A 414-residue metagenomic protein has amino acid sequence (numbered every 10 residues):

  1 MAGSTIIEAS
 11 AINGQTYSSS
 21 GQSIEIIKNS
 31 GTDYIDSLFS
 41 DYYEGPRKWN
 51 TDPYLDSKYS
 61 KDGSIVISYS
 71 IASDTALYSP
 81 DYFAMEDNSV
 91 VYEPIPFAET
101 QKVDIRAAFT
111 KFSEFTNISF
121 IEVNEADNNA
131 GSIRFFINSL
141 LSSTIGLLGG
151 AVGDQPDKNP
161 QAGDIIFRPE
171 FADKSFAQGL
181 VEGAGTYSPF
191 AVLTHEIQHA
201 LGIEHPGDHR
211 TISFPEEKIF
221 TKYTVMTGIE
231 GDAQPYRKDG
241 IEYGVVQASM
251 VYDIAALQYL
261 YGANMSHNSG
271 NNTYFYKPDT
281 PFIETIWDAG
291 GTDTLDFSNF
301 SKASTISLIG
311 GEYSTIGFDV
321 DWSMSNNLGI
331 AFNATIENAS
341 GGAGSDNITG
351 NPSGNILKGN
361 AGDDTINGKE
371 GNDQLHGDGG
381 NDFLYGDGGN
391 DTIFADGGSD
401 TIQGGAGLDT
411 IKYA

Functional and structural regions predicted by a protein language model:
M1-F97, L148: Disordered inhibitory propeptide/activation segment of secreted metzincin zinc metalloprotease zymogens, centered on
E25-S64, T100-R237, I241, G290-T294 (+2 more regions): Metzincin-family zinc-dependent endopeptidase catalytic domain
D74-S79, S89-Y92, F171-S175, D232-A233 (+2 more regions): A short, flexible beta-alpha/helix-coil linker loop
G163, P169, A184, K277-P278 (+9 more regions): Low-complexity, polar/charged sequence tracts that form flexible coils or short amphipathic helices and often embed
E217, K222-S304, E337-N338: Replace "(M1/M4/M9/M12/WLM)" with "(e.g., M1/M4/M8/M9/M12/M26/WLM)" and add "not limited to" to clarify scope
P281-G344, T349, S353: Beta-propeller domains
G290, N299-S301, G310, S340-S345 (+8 more regions): Extracellular, beta-strand-rich repeat scaffolds characterized by small/acidic residue-biased motifs
